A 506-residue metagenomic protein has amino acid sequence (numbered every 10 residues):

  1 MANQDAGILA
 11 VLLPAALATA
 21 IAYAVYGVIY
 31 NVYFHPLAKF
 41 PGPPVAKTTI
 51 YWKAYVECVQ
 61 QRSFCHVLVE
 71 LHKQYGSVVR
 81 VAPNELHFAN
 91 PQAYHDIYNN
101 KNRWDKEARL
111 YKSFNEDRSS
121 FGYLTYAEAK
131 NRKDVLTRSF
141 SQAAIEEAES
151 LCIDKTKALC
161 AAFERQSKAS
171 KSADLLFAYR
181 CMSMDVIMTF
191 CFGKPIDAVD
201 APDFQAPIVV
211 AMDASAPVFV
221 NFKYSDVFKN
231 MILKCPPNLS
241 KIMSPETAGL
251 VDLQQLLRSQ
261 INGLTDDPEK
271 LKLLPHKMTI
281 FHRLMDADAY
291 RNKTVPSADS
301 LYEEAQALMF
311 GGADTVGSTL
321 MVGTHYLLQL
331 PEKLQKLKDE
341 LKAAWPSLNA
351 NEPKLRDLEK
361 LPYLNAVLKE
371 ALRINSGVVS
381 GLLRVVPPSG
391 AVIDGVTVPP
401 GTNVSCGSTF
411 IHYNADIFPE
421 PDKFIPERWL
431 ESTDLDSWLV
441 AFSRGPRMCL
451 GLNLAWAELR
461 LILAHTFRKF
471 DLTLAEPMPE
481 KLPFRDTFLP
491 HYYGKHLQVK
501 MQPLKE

Functional and structural regions predicted by a protein language model:
M1-G7, P490-E506: C-terminal helix/juxtamembrane-tail motif
A2-N131, E146, S150-A162, M182 (+8 more regions): N-terminal membrane-proximal hinge/A-helix region immediately C-terminal to the signal-anchor transmembrane segment
D105-E116, E147-L320, K336: Cytochrome P450 heme-thiolate monooxygenase catalytic core
E149, I153, A206-A214, L274-M278 (+8 more regions): Cytochrome P450 I-helix active-site segment
T315-L328, I462: Short, small-residue alpha-helix embedded
P331-K333, L435, M448, L452-Y492: Cytochrome P450 heme-binding "Cys pocket" and the immediately downstream C-terminal segment
G377, P388, C406-S432: Conserved cytochrome P450 K-helix/beta-meander segment immediately N-terminal to the heme-binding cysteine loop
